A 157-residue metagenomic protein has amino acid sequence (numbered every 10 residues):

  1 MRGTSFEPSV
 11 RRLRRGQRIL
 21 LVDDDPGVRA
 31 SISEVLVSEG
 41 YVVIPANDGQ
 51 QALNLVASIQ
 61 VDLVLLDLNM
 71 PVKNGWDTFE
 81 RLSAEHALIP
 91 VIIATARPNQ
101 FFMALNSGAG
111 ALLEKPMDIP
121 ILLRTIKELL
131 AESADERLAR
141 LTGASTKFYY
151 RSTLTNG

Functional and structural regions predicted by a protein language model:
M1-R18, P120-G157: Non-catalytic signal-transmission and effector/linker regions of two-component phosphorelay proteins
P26-I44: Two-component/phosphorelay signaling modules centered on CheY-like receiver
N47-Q51, N74-D77: Acidic catalytic/metal-coordinating carboxylates
N54, W76-L88: Short amphipathic alpha-helix used as the core "switch/output" element in two-component signaling
D67: Active-site residues of response regulator receiver
M70: Receiver (REC) domain active-site loop signature in two-component systems and cognate sites in sensor histidine kinases
D77, R97-E114, I121-R124: Alpha4 helix (beta4-alpha4-beta5 surface) of REC/receiver domains from two-component response regulators
I92-A94: Hydrophobic/aromatic residues positioned on beta-strands within the core alpha/beta folds
